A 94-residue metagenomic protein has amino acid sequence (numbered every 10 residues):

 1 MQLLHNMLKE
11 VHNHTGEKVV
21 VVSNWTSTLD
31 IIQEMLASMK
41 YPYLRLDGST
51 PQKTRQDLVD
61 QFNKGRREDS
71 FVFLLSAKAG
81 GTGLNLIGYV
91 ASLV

Functional and structural regions predicted by a protein language model:
M1-V94: ASCE P-loop NTPase motor core, strongest for the SF2 helicase catalytic module
